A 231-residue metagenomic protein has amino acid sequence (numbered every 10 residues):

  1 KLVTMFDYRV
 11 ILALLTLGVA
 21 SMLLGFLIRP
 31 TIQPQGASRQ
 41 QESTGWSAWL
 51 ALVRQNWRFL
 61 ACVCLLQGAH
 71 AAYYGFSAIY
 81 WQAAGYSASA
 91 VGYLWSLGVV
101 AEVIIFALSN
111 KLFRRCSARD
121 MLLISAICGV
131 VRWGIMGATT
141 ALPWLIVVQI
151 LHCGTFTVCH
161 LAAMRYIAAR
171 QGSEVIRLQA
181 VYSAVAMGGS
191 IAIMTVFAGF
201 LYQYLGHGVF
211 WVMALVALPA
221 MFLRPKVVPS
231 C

Functional and structural regions predicted by a protein language model:
V3-L17, F197-A217: A membrane-interface helix-boundary motif in multi-pass transporters
V3-T4, I104-A118, Y202: Helix-to-loop junctions at the C-terminal end of transmembrane segments in multipass secondary transporters
V19-I32, G188, H207-C231: Multi-pass alpha-helical transporter architecture, strongest for 12-TM Major Facilitator/SLC carriers used
R29-L65: Juxtamembrane intracellular "pre-TM" segments in multi-pass secondary transporters
N56-L94, H160: Helix-loop boundary and gating motifs at the non-cytosolic
D120-I135: Structural signature of the two symmetry-related core transmembrane helices
T157-Q171: Intracellular juxtamembrane helix-capping segments at the cytosolic ends of symmetry-related transmembrane helices
I176-L205: A late C-terminal transmembrane helix in Major Facilitator Superfamily
